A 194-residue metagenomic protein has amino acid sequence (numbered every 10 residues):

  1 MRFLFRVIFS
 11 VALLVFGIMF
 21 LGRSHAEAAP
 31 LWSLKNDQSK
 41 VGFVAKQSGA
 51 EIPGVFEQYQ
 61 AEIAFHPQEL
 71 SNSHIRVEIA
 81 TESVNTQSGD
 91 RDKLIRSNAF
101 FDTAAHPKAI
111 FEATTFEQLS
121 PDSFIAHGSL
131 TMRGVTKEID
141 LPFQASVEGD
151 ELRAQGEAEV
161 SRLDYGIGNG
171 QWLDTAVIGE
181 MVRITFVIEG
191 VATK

Functional and structural regions predicted by a protein language model:
M1-R6: Positively charged n-region of N-terminal signal peptides that target proteins for export
I8-G22: Bacterial N-terminal signal peptides
S24-K194: Low-complexity, acidic/polar, glycine-enriched regions of mature
